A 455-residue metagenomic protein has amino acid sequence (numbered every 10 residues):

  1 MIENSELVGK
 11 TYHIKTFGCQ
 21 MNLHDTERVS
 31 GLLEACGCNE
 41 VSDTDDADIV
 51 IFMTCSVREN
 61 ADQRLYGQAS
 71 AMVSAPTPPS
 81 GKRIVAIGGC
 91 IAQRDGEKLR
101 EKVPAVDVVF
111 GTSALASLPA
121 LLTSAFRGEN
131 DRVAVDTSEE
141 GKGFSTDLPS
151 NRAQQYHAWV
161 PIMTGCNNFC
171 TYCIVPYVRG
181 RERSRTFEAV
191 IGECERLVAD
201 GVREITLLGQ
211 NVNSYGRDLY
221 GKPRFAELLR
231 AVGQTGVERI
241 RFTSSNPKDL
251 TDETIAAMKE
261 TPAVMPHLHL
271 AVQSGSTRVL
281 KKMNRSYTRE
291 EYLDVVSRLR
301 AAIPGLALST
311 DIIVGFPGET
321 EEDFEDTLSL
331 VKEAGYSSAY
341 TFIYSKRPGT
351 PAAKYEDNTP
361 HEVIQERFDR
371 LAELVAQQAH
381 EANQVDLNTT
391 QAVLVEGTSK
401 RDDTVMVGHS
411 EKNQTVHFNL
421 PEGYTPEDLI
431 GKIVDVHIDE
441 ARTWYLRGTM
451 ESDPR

Functional and structural regions predicted by a protein language model:
M1-Y215, E253, M258, L268 (+4 more regions): Proteins enriched for Cys/Gly/acidic motifs involved in redox and nucleic-acid/cofactor modification
S56-A61, V202-T235, N246-E253, L280 (+1 more regions): Conserved glycine-rich "GG(E/T)P / GGGxP" loop and the immediately following alpha-helix in the radical SAM core
F169, C173-G180, R239-K248, S274-R285 (+3 more regions): Conserved strand-turn element in the central/C-terminal portion of the radical SAM core barrel that lines
C170, V190, L207, F242 (+7 more regions): Conserved, mostly hydrophobic/aromatic
A199, A226-E227, A231-R239, L250-I312: Radical SAM/AdoMet-radical enzyme domain recognition
R203, E238, S337: Short acidic/polar active-site loop segments enriched in Thr and Asp
Y220-R230, D252-P266, E319-S337, H361-E366 (+1 more regions): Short, electropositive alpha-helical surface patch
K354-R455: Terminal RNA-binding accessory module
